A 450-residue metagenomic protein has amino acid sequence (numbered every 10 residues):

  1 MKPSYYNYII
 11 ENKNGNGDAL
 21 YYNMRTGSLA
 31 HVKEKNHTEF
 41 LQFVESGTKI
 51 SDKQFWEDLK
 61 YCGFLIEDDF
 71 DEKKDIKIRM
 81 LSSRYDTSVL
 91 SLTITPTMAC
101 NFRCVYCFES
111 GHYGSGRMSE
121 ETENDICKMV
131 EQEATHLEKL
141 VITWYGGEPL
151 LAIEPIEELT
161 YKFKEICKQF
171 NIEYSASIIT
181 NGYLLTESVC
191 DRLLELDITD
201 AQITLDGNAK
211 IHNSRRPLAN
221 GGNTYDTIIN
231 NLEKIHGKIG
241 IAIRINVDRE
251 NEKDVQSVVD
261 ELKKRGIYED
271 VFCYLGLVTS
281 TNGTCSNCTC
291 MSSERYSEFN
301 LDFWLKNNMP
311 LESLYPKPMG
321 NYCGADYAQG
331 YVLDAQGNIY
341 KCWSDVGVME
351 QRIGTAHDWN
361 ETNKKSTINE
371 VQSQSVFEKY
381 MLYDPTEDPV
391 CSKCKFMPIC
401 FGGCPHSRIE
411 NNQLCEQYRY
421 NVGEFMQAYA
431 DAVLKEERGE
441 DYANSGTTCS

Functional and structural regions predicted by a protein language model:
Y5, V346-S450: Flexible mid-to-C-terminal extensions adjoining Fe-S/redox cofactors in radical SAM and related proteins
Y5-H31, K53-T93: N-terminal [4Fe-4S]-dependent radical SAM core
A30, Y340-K341: Generic structural signal for well-ordered beta-strand positions
V32-G47: Short amphipathic alpha-helical recognition elements used for nucleic-acid or partner binding across transcription
T87-E121: Canonical Radical SAM [4Fe-4S] cluster-binding loop centered on the CxxxCxxC motif and its immediate flanking residues
G111-G114, S214-G222, I409, Q413: Short glycine-enriched, charge-decorated loop/helix-capping segments at active-site entrances that position
C127-T143, A152-V278: Radical SAM/AdoMet-radical enzyme domain recognition
K210-I229, E233-A328, V332-Q336, E350-A356 (+1 more regions): Radical SAM enzyme [4Fe-4S]-AdoMet core and its adjacent flexible, acidic and glycine-rich loops/tails across
